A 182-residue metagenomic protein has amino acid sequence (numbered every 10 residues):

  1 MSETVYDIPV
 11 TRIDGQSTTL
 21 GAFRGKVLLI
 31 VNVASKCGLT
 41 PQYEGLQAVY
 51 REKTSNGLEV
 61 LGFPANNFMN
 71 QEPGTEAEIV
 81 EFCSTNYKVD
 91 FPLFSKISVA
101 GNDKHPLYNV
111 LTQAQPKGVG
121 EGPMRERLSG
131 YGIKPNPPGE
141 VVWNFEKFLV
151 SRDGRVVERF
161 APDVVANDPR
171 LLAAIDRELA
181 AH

Functional and structural regions predicted by a protein language model:
M1-G21, L39-P41, G45, G118: N-terminal "domain-start" segment that seeds a small globular fold
V5-Y6, L28, N144-E146: Short loop/turn microsegments at loop-to-beta-strand junctions
K26-V27, S35-K36, T40-F63, C83-Y87: Conserved helix-turn-beta segment immediately C-terminal to the redox Cys motif in thioredoxin-like folds
A34-L46, A65-P73, K147, G154 (+1 more regions): Short, thiol/selenol-centered motifs that function as redox-active sites or metal-ligating centers
N56-G74, D90-G101: Thiol-based oxidoreductase modules, predominantly thioredoxin-like and allied folds used for disulfide exchange
F82-S84, K88-V165: Thiol/selenol-based redox catalytic cores and closely related redox-interacting motifs
R159-A180: Non-catalytic, surface beta->alpha helical segment in thiol-disulfide oxidoreductase systems
